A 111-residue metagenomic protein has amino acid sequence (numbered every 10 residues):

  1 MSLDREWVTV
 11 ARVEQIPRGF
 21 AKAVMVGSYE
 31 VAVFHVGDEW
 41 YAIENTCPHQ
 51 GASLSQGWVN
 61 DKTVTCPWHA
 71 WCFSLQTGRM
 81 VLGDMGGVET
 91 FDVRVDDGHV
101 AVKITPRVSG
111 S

Functional and structural regions predicted by a protein language model:
M1-D61, S74, E89-S111: N-terminal pre-ligand scaffold of iron-sulfur
C47, C66-H69: Short cysteine clusters
Q56, L75-Q76, V81-D84: Active-site-proximal flexible loops/turns
D61-P67, M80-E89: Short cysteine/histidine-rich metal-coordination sites, predominantly Zn2+-binding motifs
